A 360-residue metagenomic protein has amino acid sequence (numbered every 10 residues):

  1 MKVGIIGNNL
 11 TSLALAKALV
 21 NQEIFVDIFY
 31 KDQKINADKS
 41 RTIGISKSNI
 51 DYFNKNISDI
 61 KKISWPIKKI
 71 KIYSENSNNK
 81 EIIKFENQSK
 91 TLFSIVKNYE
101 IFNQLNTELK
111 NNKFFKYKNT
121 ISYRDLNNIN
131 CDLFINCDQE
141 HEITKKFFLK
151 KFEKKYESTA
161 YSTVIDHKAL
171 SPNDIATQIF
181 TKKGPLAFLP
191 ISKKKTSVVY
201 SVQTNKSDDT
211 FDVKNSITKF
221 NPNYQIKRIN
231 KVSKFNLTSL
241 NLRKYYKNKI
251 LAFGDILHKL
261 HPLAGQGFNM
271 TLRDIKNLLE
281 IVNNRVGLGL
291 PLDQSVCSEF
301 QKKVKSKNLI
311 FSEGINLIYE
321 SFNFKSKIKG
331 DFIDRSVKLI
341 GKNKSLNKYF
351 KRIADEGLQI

Functional and structural regions predicted by a protein language model:
V3-K68: Glycine-rich FAD cofactor-binding loop and adjacent beta-loop-alpha segment at the N-terminus of flavoprotein
I6-G7, F29, C137, F253-D255 (+1 more regions): Active-site flanking residues adjacent to catalytic metal/cofactor-binding acidic residues
D51, K55, S64-S162: Conserved N-terminal helical subregion
C137-N223, R228-V232: Conserved FAD-binding catalytic core of PHBH/FMO-like flavoproteins
K206-Q294: FAD/FMN-dependent oxidoreductases across multiple families
E280-I360: C-terminal helical "tail/cap" subdomain of flavin- and related membrane-associated enzymes
